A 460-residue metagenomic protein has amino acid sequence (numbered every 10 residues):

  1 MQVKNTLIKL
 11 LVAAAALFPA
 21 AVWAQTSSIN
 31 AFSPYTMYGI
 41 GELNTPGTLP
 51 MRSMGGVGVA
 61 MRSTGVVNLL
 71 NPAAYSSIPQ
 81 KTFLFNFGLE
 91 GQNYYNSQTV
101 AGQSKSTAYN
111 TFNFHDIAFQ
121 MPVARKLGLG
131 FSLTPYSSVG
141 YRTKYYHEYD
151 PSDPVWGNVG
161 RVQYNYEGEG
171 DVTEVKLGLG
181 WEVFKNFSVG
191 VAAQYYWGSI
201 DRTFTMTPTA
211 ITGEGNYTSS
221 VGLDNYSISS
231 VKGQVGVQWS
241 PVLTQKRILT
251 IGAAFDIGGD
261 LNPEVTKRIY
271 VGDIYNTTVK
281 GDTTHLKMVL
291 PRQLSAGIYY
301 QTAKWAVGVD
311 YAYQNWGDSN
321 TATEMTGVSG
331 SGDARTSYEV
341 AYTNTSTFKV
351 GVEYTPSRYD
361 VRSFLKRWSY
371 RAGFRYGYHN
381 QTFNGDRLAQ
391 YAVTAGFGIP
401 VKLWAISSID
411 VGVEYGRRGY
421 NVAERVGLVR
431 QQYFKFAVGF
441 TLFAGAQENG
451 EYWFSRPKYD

Functional and structural regions predicted by a protein language model:
M1-S28: Bacterial Sec-dependent N-terminal signal peptides
L10, A60-R62, E174-V175: Short hydrophobic "helix-edge" motifs at membrane interfaces and signal-peptide entry regions
L11-A15, A21, G58, V235 (+1 more regions): Generic low-complexity, intrinsically disordered sequence content enriched in small uncharged/hydrophobic residues
V12-A13, G65, T284: Residue-level detector of alpha-helical transmembrane segments in integral membrane proteins
V22-K126, F131-P135: N-terminal, post-signal peptide beta-strand-biased segments of exported outer-membrane/organellar beta-barrel and other
Q25-P46, M51-R52, P122-D460: Outer-membrane beta-barrel porins/channels
